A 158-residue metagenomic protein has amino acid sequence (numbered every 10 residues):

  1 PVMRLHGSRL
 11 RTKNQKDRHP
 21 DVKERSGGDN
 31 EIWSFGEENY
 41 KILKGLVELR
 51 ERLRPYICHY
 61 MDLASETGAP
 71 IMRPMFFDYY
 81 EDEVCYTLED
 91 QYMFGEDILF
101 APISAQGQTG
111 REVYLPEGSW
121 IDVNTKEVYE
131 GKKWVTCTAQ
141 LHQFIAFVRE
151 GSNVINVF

Functional and structural regions predicted by a protein language model:
P1-V157: Catalytic-domain carbohydrate-binding cleft regions of carbohydrate-active enzymes
